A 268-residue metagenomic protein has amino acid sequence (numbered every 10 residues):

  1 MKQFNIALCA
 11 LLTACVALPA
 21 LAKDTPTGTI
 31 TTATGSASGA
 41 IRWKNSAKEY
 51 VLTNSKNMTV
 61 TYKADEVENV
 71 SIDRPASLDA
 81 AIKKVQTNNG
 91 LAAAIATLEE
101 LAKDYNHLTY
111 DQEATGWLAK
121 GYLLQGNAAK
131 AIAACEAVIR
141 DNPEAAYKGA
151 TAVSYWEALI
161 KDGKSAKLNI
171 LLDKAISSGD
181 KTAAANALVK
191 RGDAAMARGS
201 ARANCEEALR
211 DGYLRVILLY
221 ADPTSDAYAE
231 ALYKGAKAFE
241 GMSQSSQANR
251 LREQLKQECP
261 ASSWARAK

Functional and structural regions predicted by a protein language model:
M1-L8: Bacterial N-terminal signal peptides that target proteins for export
A17-P19: N-terminal signal peptide c-region/cleavage motif recognized by signal peptidases
L21-D141, V153, E157, K161 (+3 more regions): Compositionally biased alpha-helical segments
S55-Y62, A102-D111, R140-A150, K174-A187 (+2 more regions): Short solvent-exposed coil/turn linkers within tandem alpha-helical repeat scaffolds
A166-R215, S225: Flexible, glycine-rich surface segments
